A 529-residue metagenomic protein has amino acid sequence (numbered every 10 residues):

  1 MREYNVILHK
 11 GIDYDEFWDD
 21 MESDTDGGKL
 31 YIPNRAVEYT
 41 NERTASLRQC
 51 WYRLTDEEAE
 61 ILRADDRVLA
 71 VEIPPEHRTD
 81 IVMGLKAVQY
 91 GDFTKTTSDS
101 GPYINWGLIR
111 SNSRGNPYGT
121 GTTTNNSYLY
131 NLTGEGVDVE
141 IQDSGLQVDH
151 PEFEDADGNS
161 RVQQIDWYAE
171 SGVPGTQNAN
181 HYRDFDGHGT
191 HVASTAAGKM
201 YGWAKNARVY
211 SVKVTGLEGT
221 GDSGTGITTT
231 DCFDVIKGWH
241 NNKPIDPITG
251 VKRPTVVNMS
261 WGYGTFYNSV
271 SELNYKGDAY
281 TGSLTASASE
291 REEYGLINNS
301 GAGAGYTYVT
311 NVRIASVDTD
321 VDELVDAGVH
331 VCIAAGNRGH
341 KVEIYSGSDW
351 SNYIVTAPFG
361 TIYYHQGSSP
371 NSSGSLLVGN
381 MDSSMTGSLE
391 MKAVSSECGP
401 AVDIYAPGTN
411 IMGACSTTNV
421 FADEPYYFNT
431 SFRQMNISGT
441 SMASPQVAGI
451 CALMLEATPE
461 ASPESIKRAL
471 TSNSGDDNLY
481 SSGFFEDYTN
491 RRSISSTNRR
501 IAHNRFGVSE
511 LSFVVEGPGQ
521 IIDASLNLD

Functional and structural regions predicted by a protein language model:
M1-H9: Short glycine-/aliphatic-rich beta-strand segments at the starts of folded cytosolic domains
L8-H9, L54, I73-E76, I141-G145 (+10 more regions): Active-site-proximal beta-strand/loop segments in catalytic clefts of secreted hydrolases
T25-I109, N337: Autoinhibitory propeptides
R53-A59, G84-I141, P174-R183, H240 (+6 more regions): N-terminal domain-start motif of subtilase-like serine proteases
I104, T124-D166, S171-D231, P244-V256 (+6 more regions): Subtilisin-like serine protease catalytic core
V162, P174-Q177, Y263-D403, N410-V447: Substrate-binding/specificity loop regions of serine endopeptidase catalytic domains, predominantly subtilases
A193-A196, Y210-L217, T255, G408-Y488: Hydrolase catalytic cores
A207, S211, F233-K237, K243-S269 (+2 more regions): C-terminal subdomain of the subtilisin-like protease fold in secreted/lumenal serine endopeptidases
